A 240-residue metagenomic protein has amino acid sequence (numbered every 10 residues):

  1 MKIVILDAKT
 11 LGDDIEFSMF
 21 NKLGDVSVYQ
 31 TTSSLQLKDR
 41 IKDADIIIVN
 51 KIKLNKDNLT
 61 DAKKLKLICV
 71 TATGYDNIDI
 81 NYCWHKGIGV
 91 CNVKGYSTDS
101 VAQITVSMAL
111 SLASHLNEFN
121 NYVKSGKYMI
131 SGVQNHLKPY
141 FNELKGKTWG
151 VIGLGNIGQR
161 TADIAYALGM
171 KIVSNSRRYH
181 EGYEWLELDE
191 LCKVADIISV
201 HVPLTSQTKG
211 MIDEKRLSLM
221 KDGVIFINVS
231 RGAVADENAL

Functional and structural regions predicted by a protein language model:
M1-A44, G169: N-terminal glycine-/charge-rich "phosphate-binding" loop or analogous flexible N-terminal tail
K22-S27, I88, G182-L188: Active-site regions of enzymes building and remodeling cell-envelope glycoconjugates
Q30, T71-A72, I88-D99, S176 (+1 more regions): Short beta->alpha connector loops at strand-helix junctions that form conserved, small/polar/Pro-enriched
K53-L59, K171, R177-L240: Rossmann-like adenosine-cofactor binding region
K86-I88, K94-T148, D163: Phosphate-binding beta-alpha-beta segment of Rossmann-like dinucleotide-binding domains, i.e., the NAD(P)
I157: Hydrophobic/small residue at the entry helix of a nucleotide-binding pocket
